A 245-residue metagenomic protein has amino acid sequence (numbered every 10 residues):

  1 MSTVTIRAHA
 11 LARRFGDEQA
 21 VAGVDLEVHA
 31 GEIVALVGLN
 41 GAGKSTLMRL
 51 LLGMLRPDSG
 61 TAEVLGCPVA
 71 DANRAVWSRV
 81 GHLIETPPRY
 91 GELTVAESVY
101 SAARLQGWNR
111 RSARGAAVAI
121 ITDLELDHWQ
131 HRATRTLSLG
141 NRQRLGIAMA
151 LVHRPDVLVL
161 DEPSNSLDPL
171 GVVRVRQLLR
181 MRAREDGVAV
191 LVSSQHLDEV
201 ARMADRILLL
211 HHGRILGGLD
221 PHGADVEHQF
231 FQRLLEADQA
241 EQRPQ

Functional and structural regions predicted by a protein language model:
L52: Helix-to-loop junction immediately C-terminal to a conserved catalytic motif
G60-D71, A75-V76, G217: Conserved ABC transporter NBD signature motif
Y100, R104, R111-W129: Conserved ABC ATPase "signature" region
A133-L137: Conserved ABC ATPase signature
L158-E162: Catalytic Walker B motif of ABC-type/P-loop ATPase nucleotide-binding domains
V173-E185: Helical segment within the ABC ATPase nucleotide-binding domain
